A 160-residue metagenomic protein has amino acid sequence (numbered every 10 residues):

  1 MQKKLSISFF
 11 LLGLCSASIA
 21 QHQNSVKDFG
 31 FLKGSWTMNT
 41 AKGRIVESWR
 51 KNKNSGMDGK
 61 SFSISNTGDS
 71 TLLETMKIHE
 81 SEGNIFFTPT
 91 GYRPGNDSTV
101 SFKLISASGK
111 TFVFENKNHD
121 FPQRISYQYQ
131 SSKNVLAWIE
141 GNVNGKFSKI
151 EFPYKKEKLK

Functional and structural regions predicted by a protein language model:
M1-S25: Bacterial Sec-dependent N-terminal signal peptides
H22-S35, H79: N-terminal helix-cap/turn-to-beta initiation motif at the start of protein domains
K33-T37, V46-S48: N-terminal export/targeting and maturation segments
R44-N118: Central antiparallel beta-sheet cores of small beta-barrel/beta-sandwich binding domains
S48-N52, Y127-S131, Y154-K156: Aromatic-rich beta-strand edge motifs centered on tyrosine
D97, G109, N134-L136, E140-K160: Edge beta-strand at a domain terminus
F114-N116, D120-Q128, E140: Well-ordered alpha/beta subsegment
